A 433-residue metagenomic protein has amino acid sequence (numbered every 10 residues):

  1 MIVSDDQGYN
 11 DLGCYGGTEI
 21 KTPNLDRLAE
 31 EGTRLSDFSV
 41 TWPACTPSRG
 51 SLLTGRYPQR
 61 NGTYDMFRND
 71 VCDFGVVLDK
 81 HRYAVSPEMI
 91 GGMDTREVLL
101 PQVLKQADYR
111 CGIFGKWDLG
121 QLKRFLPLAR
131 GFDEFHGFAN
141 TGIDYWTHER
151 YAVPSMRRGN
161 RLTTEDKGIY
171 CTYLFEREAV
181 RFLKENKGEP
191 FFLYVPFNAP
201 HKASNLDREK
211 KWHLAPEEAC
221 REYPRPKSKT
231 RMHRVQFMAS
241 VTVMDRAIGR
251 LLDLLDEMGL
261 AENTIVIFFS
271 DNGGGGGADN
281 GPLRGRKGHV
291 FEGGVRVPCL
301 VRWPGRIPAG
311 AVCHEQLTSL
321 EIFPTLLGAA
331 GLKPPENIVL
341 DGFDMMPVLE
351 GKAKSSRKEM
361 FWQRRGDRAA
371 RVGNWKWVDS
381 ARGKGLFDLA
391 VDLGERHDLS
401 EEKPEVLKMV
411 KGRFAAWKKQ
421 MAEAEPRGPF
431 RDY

Functional and structural regions predicted by a protein language model:
M1-K384, L389-K419, A424-Y433: Formylglycine-dependent sulfatase
